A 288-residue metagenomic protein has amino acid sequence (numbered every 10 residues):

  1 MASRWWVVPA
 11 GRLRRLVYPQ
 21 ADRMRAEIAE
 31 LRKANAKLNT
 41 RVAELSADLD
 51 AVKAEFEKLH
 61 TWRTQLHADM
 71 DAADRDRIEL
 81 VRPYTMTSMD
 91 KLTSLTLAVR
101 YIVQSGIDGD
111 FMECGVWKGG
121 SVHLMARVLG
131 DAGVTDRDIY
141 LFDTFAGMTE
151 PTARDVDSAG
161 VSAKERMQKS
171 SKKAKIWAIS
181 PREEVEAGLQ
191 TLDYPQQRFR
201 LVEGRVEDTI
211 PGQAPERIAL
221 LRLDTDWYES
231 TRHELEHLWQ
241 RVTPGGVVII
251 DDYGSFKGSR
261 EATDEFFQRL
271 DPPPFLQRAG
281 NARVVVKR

Functional and structural regions predicted by a protein language model:
M1-D74, M86: Boundary detector for helix-to-coil junctions that initiate low-complexity/charged tails
A68-M89, S105-R288: S-adenosylmethionine/decaboxylated-SAM
S94-G106: Conserved alpha-helix/loop element of class I SAM-dependent methyltransferases that forms part of the SAM/SAH-binding
